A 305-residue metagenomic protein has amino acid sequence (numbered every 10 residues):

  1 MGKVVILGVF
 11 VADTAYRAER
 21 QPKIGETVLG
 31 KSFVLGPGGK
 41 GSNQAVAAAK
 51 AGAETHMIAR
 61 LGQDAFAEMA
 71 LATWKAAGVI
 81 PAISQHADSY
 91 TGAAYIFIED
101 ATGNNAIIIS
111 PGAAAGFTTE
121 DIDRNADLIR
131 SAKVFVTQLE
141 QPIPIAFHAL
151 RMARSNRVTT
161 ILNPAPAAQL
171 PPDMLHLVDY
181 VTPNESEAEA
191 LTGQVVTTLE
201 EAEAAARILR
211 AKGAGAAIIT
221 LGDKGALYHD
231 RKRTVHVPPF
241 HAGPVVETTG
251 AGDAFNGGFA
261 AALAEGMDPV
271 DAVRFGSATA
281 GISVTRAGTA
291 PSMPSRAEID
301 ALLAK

Functional and structural regions predicted by a protein language model:
M1-R60, A65-A76, P244-V245: Glycine-rich phosphate/adenosyl-contacting loop at the front of the ribokinase-like
M1-V5, A168-D173, L199-K305: Conserved phosphate-binding/catalytic region of the ribokinase-like
T73-D88: A glycine-rich helix N-cap at a beta->alpha junction
G78, A115-E120, T160-A167: Short gly/ser/thr-rich secondary-structure transition/capping motifs
H86, I96-V134, L139: Conserved phosphate-binding/catalytic loop of the ribokinase/pfkB sugar-kinase fold
V134-A204, D223-A226: Conserved beta-alpha-beta core of the PfkB/ribokinase-like small-molecule kinase fold
